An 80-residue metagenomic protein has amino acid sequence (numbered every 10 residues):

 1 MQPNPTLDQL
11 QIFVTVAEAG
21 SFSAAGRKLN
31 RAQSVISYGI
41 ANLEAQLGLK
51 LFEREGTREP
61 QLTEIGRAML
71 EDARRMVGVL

Functional and structural regions predicted by a protein language model:
T6-Q9, Q33, G66: The N-cap/first-turn positions of alpha helices within or immediately adjacent to helix-turn-helix DNA-binding domains
Q9-V16, M69: Short alpha-helical "packing" element that flanks the helix-turn-helix/winged-helix DNA-binding module
V16-N30: Short helix-boundary/capping micro-motifs
K28-L29, I40, L47, M69: Core residues of bacterial helix-turn-helix
A32-N42: Residues within the DNA-recognition helix of helix-turn-helix
E44-L62: A short LG(V/I)-centered, amphipathic sequence patch enriched for acidic residue(s) preceding the LG motif
Q46-L47, M69-L80: Alpha-helical linker/hinge and terminal dimerization helices associated with HTH transcriptional regulators
